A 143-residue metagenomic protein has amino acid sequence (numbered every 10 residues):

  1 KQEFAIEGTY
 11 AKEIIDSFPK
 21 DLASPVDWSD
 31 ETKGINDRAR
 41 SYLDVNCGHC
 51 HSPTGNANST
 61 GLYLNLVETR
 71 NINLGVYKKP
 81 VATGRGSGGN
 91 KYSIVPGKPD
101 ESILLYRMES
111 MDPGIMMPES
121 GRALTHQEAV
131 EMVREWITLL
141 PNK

Functional and structural regions predicted by a protein language model:
K1-A39, H49-T54, Y63-K143: Electron-transfer interface patches adjacent to heme c in soluble/periplasmic c-type cytochromes and di-/multiheme
Y42: Short sequence/structural segments immediately N-terminal
V45: Basic/polar phosphate-binding segments, predominantly the helix-turn-helix DNA-binding elements of transcriptional
T60: Short, well-structured active-site flanking segments
